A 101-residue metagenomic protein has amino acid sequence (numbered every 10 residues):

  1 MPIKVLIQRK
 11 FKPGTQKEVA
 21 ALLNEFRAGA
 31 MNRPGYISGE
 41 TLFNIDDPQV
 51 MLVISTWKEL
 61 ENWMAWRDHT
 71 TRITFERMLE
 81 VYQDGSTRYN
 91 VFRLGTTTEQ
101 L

Functional and structural regions predicted by a protein language model:
M1-I3, E18, P34-Y36: Short, flexible segments with low predicted structural confidence
I3-R9, E40-H69: Short, well-ordered beta-strand segments in beta-rich or mixed alpha/beta enzyme and ligand-binding folds
K10-A20: Short, surface-exposed ligand-recognition loops at beta-strand->loop->(often short) alpha-helix junctions that present
T15-K17, E61-W63, T97: Residue-level signal for secondary-structure boundary sites
E25-S38, T56-N90: An amphipathic, aromatic/His-enriched active-site/gating alpha helix that lines ligand/cofactor pockets
L42-N44, V91-L94: Conserved beta-strand termini and adjacent loop/short-helix elements that scaffold enzyme active sites in alpha/beta
R93-L101: Short, low-order "capping/linker" segments at domain edges
